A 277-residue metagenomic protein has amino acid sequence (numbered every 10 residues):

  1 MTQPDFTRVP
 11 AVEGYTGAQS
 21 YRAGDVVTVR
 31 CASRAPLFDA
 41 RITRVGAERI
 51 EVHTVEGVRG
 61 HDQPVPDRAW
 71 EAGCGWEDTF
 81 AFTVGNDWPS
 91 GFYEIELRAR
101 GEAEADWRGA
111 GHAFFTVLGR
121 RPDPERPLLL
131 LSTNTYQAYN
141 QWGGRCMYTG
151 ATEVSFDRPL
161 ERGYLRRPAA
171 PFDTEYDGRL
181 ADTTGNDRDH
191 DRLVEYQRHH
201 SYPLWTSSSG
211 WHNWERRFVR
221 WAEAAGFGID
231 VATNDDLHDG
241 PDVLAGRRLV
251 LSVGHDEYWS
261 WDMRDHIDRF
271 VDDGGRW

Functional and structural regions predicted by a protein language model:
M1, A72, P127-L128: Extracytoplasmic entry segments of secretory-pathway proteins
M1-A11: Proline/serine/threonine-rich low-complexity linkers at boundaries of modular beta-sandwich domains
E13-E48, H53-E102, W107-V117: Ligand-binding face of N-terminal immunoglobulin V-set domains in extracellular IgSF glycoproteins
S33-R49, H53-V58, W107-V243: Aromatic-Pro/Gly-enriched surface loop or interdomain linker that acts as a lid/target-recognition segment
G60, P64-C74, T79-T83, D87-P89 (+1 more regions): Helical hinge/lid and interdomain linker segments adjacent to catalytic or ligand-binding clefts that mediate domain
R98, S132, H255: Flexible loop residues that form catalytic and substrate-binding hotspots at small-molecule/glycan-binding clefts
